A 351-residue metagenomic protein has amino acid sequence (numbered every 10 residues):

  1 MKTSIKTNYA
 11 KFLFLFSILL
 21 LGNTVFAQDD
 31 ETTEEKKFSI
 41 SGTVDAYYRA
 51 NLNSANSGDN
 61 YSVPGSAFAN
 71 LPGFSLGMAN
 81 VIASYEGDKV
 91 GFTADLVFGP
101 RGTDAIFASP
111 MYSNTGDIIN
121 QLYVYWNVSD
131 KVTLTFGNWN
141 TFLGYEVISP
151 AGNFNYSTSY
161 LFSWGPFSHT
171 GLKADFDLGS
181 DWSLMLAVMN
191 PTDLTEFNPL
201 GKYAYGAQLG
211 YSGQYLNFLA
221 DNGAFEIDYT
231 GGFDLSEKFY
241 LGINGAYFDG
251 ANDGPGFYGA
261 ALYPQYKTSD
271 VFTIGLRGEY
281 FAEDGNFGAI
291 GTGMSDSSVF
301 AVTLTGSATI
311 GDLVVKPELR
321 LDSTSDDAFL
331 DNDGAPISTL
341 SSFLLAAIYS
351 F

Functional and structural regions predicted by a protein language model:
M1-E34: Cleavable N-terminal export/targeting peptides
V25-F68, N140, T158-Y160, G306-L313: Outer-membrane beta-barrel biogenesis signature
D30-S41, L52, V63-A69, F74-I82 (+3 more regions): Transmembrane beta-barrel domains of bacterial outer-membrane proteins
E35, E86-V90, S129-K131, G179-D181 (+4 more regions): Outer-membrane beta-barrel channels and translocator barrels
A50-G73, G102-Q121, S129-G210, Y215-N217: Surface-exposed coil loops of outer-membrane beta-barrel proteins
G65-F68, G102-A105, P110-T115, S212 (+2 more regions): Outer-membrane beta-barrel pore domains
F68-R101, F272: Glycine- and aromatic-enriched membrane insertion/assembly motifs of diderm outer-membrane and organelle channel
I82-E86, Y125-N127, T133, K173-D177 (+6 more regions): Transmembrane beta-barrel domains of outer membrane proteins
